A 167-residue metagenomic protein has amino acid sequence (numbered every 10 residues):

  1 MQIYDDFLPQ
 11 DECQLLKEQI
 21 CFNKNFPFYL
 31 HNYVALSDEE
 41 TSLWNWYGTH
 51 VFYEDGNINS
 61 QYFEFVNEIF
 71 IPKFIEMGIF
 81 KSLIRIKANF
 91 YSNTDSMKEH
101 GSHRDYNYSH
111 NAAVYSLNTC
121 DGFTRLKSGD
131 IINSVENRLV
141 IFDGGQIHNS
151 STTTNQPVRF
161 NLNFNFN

Functional and structural regions predicted by a protein language model:
M1-F80: Non-heme Fe(II)/2-oxoglutarate
Y53-N167: Catalytic core of non-heme Fe(II) oxygenases with the double-stranded beta-helix
